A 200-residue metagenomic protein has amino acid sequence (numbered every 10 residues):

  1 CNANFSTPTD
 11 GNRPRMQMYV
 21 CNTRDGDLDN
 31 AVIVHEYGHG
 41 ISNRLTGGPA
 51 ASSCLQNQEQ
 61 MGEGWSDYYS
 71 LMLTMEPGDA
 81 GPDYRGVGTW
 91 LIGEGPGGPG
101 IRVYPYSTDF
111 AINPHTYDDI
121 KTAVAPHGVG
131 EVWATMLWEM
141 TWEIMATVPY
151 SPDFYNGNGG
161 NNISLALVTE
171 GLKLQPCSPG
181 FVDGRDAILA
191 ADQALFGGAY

Functional and structural regions predicted by a protein language model:
C1-Y200: Extracellular protease catalytic domains of secreted zymogens
